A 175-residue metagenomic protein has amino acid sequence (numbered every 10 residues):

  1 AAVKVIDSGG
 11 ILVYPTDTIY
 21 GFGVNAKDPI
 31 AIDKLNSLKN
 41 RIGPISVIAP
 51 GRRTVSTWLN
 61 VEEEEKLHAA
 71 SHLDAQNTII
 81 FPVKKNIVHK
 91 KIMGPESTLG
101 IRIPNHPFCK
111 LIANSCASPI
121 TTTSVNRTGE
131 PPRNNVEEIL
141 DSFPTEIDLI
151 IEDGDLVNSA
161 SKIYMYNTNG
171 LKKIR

Functional and structural regions predicted by a protein language model:
A1-R175: Active-site-adjacent structural elements in enzyme catalytic cores
